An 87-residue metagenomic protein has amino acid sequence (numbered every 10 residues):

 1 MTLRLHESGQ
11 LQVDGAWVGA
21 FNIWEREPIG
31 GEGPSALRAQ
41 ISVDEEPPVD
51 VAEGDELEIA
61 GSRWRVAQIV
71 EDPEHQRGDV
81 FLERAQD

Functional and structural regions predicted by a protein language model:
M1-D87: Surface-exposed, beta-sheet-biased, low-hydrophobicity segments with strongly acidic/polar composition
